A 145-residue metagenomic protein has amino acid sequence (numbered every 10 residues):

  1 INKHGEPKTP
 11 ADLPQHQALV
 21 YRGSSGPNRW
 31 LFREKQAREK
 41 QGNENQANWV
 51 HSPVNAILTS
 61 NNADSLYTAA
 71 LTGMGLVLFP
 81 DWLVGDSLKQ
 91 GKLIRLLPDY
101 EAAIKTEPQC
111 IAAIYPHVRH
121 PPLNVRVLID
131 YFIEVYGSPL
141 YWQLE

Functional and structural regions predicted by a protein language model:
I1-N2, L76, H120: Glycine-/small-residue-rich active-site loops that bind phosphorylated ligands and cofactors
I1-Y21: Flexible hinge/capping segments at coil-to-helix
P10, H16-A18, N28-W30, Q109-A112: Small-molecule pocket liners
Q17-A47: Secondary-structure junction motif
Q41, Q90, Y100-E145: C-terminal effector-binding regulatory domain of bacterial HTH transcription factors
N48-R95, Y100-I104, A113-Y115: Hydrophobic hinge/microswitch elements
